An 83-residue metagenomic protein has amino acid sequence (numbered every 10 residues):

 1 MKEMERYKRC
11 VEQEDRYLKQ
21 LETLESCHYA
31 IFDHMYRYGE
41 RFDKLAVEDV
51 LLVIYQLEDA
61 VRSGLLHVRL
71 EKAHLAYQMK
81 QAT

Functional and structural regions predicted by a protein language model:
M1, H34-Y38, L45, Y77 (+1 more regions): Intrinsic low-complexity, intrinsically disordered segments enriched in polar/basic residues
M1-S26, Y55-A60: Short, charge/polar-rich alpha-helical segments
L18, Y29-F32, R69, A76: Structural signal for well-ordered, non-membrane alpha-helices
Q20-A46: Extended alpha-helical coiled-coil "stalk/arm" regions that act as elongated linkers or oligomerization scaffolds
R37-G64: Short, glycine/alanine-rich amphipathic alpha-helical segment that often forms an alpha-turn-alpha hairpin
A60-T83: Long amphipathic alpha-helical coiled-coil segments
